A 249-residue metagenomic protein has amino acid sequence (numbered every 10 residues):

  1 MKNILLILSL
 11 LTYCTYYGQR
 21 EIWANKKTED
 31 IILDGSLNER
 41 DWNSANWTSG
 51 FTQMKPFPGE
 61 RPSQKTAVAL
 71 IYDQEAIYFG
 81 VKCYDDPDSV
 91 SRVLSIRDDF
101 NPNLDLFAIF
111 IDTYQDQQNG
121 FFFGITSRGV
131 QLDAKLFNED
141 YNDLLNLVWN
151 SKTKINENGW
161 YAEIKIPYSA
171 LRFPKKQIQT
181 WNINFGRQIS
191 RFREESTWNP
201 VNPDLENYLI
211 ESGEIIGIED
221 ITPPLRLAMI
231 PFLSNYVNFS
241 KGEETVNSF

Functional and structural regions predicted by a protein language model:
M1-I22: Bacterial Sec-dependent N-terminal signal peptides
G18-F249: Structural preference for beta-rich elements and adjacent junctions enriched in aromatics
